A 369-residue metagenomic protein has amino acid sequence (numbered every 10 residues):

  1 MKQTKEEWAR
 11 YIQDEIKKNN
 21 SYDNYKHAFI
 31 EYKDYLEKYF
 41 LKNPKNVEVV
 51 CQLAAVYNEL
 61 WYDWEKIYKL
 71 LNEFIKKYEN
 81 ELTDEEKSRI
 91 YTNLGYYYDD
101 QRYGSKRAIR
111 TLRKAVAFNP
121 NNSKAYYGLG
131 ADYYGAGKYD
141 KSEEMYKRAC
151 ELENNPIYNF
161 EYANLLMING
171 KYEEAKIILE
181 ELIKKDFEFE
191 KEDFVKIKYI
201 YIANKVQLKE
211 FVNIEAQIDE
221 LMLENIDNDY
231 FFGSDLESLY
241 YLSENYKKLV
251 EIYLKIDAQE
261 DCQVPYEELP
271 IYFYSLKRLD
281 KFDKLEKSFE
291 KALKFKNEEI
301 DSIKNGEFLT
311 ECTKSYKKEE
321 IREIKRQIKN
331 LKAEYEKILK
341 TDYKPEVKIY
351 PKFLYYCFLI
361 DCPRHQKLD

Functional and structural regions predicted by a protein language model:
K5, V47-E48, D84-R89, S123-K124 (+5 more regions): Helix-start (N-cap) detector for alpha-helical repeat units in TPR-like alpha-solenoids, especially tetratricopeptide
D23-A28, F187, E192-D369: Eukaryotic alpha-helical solenoid repeat scaffolds
Y39, F74, K114-A115, R148-A149 (+4 more regions): Canonical positions in the second alpha-helix
P44, E79, E85, P120 (+5 more regions): Short coil turns that delineate tetratricopeptide repeat
